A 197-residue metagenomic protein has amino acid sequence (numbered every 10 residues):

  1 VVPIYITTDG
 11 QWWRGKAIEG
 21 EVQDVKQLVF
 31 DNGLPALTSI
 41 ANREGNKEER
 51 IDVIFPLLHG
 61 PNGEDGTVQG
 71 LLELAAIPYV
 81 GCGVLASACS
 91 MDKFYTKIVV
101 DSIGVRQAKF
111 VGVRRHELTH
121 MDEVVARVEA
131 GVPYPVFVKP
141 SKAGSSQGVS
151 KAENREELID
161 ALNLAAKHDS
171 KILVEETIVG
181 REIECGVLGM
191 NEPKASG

Functional and structural regions predicted by a protein language model:
V1, P78-Y79, Q107, V136 (+1 more regions): Hydrophobic beta-strand scaffold residues
V1-L85, C89-Y95, S102, V113-A126: ATP-binding N-terminal substructure of ATP-dependent carboxylate-amine bond-forming enzymes
T8-G10, R114-E117, K142-G144, I178-R181 (+1 more regions): Glycine-rich beta-alpha junction loops
E49, V105, V132: Structured loop/turn residues at beta-strand edges in well-structured enzyme cores
V100-D101, V128-Q147, S170-I183: ATP-grasp fold ATP-binding core
Q107-G112, P135-L164, E182-E184: Glycine-rich phosphate-binding loop of ATP-grasp-fold ATP-dependent ligases
D122-R127, K151, R155: Charged helix-capping and loop-helix junction motifs
E153-G197: Phosphate-binding site of ATP-dependent enzymes
